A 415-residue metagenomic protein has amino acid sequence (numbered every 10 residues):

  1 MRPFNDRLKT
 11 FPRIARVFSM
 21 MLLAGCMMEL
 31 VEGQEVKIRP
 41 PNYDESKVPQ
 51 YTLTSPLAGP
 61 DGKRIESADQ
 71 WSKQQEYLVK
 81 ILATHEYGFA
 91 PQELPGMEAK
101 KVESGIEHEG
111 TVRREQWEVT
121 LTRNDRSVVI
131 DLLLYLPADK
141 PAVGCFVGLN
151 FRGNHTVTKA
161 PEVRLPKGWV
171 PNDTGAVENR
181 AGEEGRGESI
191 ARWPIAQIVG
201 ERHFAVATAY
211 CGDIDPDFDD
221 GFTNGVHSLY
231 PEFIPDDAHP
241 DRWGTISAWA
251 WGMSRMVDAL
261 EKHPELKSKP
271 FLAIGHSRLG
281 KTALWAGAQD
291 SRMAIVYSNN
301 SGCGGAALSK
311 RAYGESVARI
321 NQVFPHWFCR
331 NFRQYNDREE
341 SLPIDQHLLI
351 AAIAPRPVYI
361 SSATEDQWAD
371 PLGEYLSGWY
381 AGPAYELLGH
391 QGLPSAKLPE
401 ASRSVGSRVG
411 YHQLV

Functional and structural regions predicted by a protein language model:
M1-R13: N-terminal secretory signal peptides that target proteins for export/translocation
A15-E29: Bacterial N-terminal signal peptides
L30-P91: N-terminal pre-domain segments of enzymes
L132, A142-F151: Short beta-strand element of the alpha/beta-hydrolase
G148-K262, G305, S309-R311: Cap/lid segment of the alpha/beta-hydrolase catalytic domain
V226-L229, S298-L349, D370-K397: Mobile cap/lid helix-loop segments that gate and shape the active-site cleft of serine hydrolases
R255-E315, R319, V323, R338: Primarily recognizes the serine-hydrolase "nucleophile elbow" in alpha/beta-hydrolase and SGNH/GDSL folds
A354-A369, L414-V415: Conserved strand-to-loop "acid loop" that flanks and positions the catalytic carboxylate
